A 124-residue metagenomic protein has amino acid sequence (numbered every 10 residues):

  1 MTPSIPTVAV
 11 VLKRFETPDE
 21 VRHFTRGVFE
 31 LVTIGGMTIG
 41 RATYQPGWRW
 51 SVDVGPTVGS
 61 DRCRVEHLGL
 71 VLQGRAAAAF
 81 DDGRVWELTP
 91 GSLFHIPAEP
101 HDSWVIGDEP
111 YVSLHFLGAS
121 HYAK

Functional and structural regions predicted by a protein language model:
M1-T43, S51: A short, N-terminal "cap"/entry segment at the start of jelly-roll beta-barrel domains of the cupin/DSBH fold
P6, P46-W48, L117-K124: Glyoxalase I/VOC metalloenzyme domain signal
M37, P56-D82: Glycine- and acidic-residue-biased ligand/ion/polar-headgroup-sensing regions
R41, F80-D82, V105, H115-F116: Residue-level recognition of conserved beta-strand positions in structured domain cores
R41-R62, P97-A98: Conserved short histidine dyad/triad with adjacent acidic residue
F80-E99: Short acidic-glycine-tyrosine-enriched beta hairpin
P97-A123: Ligand-binding loop in jelly-roll beta-barrel domains
